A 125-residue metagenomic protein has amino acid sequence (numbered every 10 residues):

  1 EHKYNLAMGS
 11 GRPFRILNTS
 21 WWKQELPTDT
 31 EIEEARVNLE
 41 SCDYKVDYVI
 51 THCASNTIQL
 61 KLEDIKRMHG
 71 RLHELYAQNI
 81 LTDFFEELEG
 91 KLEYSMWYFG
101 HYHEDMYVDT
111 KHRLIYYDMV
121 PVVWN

Functional and structural regions predicted by a protein language model:
E1-I80: Active-site-proximal loop/helix segment associated with metal-binding centers of metalloenzymes
A54-N125: Conserved beta-sheet core of the metallophosphoesterase superfamily
